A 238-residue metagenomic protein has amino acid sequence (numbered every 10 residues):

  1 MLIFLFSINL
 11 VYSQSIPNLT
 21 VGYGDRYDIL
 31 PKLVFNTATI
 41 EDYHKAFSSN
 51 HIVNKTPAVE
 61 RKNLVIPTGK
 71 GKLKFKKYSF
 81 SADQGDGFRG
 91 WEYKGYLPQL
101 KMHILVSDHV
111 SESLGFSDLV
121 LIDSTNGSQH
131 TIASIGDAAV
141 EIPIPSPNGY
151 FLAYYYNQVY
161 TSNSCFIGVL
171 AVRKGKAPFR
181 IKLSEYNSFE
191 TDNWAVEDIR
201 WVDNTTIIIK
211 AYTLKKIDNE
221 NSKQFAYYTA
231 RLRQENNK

Functional and structural regions predicted by a protein language model:
M1-P17: Bacterial Sec-dependent N-terminal signal peptides
Q14-S111: Terminal domain-start segments
P57-V59, S111-S117, Y160-C165, E220-K223: Short, solvent-exposed loop/turn segments at conserved positions within beta-propeller repeat blades
K62-Q84, L114-I132, G168-S184, F225-K238: Surface-exposed loop/turn elements that mediate protein-protein interactions on large endomembrane-trafficking
G87-K94, D137-I144, T191-D198: Repeated scaffold domains used in trafficking and secretory/extracellular systems, primarily beta-propellers
G95-L100, I142-F151, I199-I207: Blade-terminus and WD-like Trp-Asp/Gly-His loop motifs, strongest in beta-propeller folds
L105-S113, A153-Y160, I209-K215: Beta-strand C-termini and the immediately following turn/loop, strongest in propeller blades
G127-F189: Short helix-loop boundary/capping segments
